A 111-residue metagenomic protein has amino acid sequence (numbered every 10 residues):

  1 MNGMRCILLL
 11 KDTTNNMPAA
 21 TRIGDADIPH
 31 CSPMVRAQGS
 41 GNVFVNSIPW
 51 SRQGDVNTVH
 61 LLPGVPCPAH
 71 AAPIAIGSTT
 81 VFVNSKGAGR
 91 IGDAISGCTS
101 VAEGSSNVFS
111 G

Functional and structural regions predicted by a protein language model:
N2-G111: Intrinsically disordered, low-complexity proline/glycine-rich segments
